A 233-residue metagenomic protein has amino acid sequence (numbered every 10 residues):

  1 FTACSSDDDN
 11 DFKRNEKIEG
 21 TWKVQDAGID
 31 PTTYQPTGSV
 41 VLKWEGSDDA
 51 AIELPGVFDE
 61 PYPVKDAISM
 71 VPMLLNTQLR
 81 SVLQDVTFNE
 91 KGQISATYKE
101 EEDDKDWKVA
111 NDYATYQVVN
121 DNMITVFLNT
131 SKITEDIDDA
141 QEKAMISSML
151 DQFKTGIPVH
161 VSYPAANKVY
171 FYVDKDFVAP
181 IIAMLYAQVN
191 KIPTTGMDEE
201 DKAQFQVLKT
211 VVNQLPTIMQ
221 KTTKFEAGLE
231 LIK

Functional and structural regions predicted by a protein language model:
T2-A3: C-terminal motif of bacterial Sec signal peptides marking the signal peptidase cleavage site
S6-D112, V118-K233: Lipid interaction determinants
